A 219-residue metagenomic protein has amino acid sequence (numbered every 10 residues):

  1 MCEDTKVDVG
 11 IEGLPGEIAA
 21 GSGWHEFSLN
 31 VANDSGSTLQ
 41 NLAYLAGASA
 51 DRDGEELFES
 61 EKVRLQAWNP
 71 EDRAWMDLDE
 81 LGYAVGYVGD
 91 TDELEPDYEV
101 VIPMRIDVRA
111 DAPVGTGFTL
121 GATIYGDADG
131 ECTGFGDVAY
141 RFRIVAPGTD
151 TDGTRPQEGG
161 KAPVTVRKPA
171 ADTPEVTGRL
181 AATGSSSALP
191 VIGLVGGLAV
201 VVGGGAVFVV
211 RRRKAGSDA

Functional and structural regions predicted by a protein language model:
M1-A20: Low-complexity, acidic Ser/Thr/Pro/Gly-rich terminal tails and inter-domain linkers that flank the onset of structured
G16, G21-Q40, A48-A50: Short beta-strand elements of extracellular/lumenal beta-sandwich folds
L29, A110-G136: Serine/threonine-enriched low-complexity regions used as flexible
S37-L45, D77, T116-G117: Short, hydrophobic/aromatic beta-strand segments
A50-G89: A surface/secretory-pathway sequence property marking extracellular, secreted, or lumenal proteins enriched
G86-V114: Low-complexity, intrinsically disordered segments enriched in Ser/Thr together with acidic residues
C132-V164: Short beta-strand elements
P156-A199, V207, G216-A219: Extracellular Ser/Thr-rich, low-complexity/disordered mucin-like segments
